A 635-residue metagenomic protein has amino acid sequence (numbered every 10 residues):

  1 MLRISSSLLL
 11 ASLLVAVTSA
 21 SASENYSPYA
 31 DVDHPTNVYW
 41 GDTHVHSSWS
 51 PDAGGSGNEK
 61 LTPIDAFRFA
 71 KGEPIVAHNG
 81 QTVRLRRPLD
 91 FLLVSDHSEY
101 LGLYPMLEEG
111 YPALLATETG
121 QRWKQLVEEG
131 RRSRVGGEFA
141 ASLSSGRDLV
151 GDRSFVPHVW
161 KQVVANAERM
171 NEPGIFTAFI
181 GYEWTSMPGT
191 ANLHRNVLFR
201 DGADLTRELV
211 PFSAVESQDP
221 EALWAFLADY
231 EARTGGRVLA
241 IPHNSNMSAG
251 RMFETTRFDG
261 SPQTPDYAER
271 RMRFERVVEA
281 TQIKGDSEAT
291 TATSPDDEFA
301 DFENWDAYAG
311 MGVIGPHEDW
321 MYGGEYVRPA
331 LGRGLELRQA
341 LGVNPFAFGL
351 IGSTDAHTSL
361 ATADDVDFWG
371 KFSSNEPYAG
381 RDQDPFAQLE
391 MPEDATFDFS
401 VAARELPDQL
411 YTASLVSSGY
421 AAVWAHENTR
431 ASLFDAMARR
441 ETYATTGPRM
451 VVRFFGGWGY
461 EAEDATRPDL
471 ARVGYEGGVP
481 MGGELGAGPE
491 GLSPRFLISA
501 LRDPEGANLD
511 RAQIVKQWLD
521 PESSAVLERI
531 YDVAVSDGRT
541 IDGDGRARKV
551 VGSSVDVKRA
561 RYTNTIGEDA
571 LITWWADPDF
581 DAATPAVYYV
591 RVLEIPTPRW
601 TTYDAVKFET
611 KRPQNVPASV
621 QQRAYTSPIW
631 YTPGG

Functional and structural regions predicted by a protein language model:
M1-I4: Positively charged n-region of N-terminal signal peptides that target proteins for export
S7-V17: Bacterial N-terminal signal peptides
A22-P63, F67-A70, A77-A116, D152 (+4 more regions): C-terminal functional module detector
A113-R147: Aromatic- and acidic-residue-enriched carbohydrate-binding clefts of CAZyme catalytic domains
K124-Q125, R131-V135, K161-A165, T177-F179: Mid-domain alpha/beta scaffold segments of enzyme catalytic cores
L198-R200: Long, charge-dense tracts
A203, S213-Q218, A300: Conserved, charged catalytic cores of large soluble enzymes
P211, A222: Acidic, metal/ion-coordinating pockets
